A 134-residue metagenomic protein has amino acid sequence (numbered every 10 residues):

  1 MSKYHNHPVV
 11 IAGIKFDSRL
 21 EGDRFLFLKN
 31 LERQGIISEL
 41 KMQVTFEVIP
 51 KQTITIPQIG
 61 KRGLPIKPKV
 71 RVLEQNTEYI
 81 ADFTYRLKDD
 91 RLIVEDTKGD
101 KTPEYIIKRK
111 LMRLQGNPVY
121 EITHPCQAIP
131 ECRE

Functional and structural regions predicted by a protein language model:
M1-E134: Electrostatic, structured charged patches in enzyme active sites and in nucleic-acid/phosphate-binding
